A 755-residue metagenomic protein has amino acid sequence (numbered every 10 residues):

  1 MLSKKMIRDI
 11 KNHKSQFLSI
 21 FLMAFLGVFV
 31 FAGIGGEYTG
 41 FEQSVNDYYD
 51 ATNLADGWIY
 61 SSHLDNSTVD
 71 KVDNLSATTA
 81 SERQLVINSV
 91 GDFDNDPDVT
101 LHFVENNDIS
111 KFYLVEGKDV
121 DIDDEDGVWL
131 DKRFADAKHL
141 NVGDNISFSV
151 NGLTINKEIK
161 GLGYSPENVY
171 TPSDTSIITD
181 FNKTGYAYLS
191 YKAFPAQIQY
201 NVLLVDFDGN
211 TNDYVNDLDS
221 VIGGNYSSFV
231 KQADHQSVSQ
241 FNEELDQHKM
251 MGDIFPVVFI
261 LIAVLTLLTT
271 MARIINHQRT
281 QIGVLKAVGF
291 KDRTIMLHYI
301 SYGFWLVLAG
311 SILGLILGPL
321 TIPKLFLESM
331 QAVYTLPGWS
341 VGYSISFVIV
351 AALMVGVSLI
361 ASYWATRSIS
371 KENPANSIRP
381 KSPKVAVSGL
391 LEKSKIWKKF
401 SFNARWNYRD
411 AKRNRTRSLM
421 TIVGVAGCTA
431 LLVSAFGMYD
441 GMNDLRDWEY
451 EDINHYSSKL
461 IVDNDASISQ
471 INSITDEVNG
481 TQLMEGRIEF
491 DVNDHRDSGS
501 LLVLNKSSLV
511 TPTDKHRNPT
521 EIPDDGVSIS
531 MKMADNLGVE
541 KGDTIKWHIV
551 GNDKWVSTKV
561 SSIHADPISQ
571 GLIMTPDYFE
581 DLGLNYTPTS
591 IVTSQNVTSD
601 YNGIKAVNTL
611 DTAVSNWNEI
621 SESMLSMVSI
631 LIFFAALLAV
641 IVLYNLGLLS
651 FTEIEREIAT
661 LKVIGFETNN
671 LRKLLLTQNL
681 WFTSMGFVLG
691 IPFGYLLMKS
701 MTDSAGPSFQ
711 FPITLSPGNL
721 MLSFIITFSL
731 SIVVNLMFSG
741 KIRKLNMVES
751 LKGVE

Functional and structural regions predicted by a protein language model:
M1-S19, H277-Q281, K286-T294, L320-F347 (+8 more regions): Feature of multi-pass inner-membrane transport and sensor proteins that recognizes transmembrane helices together
L2-V264, R273, L445, E449-S458 (+1 more regions): Membrane transport/envelope proteins' first extracytoplasmic loop
K5-H13, L265-F304, V642-W681: Interfacial "coupling" helices/loops that link adjacent transmembrane helices in transporter permeases
L26-G33, E37, F259-L267, A309 (+9 more regions): Hydrophobic alpha-helical membrane-associated segments
I34-E37, F241, M251, L267 (+6 more regions): Juxtamembrane alpha-helical signal-transduction segment immediately C-terminal to a transmembrane helix
I59, F402-N536, E540-D543, W547-H548 (+1 more regions): Juxtamembrane segments of multi-pass membrane proteins
L268-R273, Q278-T280, F304-L336, S344-K371 (+4 more regions): Small-residue-rich transmembrane alpha-helices
T589-V592, G603-I713, N719, F728 (+2 more regions): C-terminal transmembrane helical bundles of large multi-pass transporters and their helix-start/helix-kink determinants
